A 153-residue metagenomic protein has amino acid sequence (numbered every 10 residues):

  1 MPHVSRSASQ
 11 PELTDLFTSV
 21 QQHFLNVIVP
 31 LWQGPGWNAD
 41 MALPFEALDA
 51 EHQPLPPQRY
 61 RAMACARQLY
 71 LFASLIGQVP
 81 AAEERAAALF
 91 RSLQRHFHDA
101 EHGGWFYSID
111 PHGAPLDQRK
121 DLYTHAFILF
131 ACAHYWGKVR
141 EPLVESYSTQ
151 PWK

Functional and structural regions predicted by a protein language model:
M1-K153: Glycan-recognition and catalytic cores of secretory/periplasmic carbohydrate-active enzymes
